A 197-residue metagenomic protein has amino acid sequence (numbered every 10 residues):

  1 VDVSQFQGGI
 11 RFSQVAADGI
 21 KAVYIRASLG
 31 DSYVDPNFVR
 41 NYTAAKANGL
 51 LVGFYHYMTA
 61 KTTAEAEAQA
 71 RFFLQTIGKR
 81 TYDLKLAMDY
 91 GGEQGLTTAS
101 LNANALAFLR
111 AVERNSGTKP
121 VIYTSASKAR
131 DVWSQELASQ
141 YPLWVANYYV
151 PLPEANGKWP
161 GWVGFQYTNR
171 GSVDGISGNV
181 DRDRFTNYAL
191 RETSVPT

Functional and structural regions predicted by a protein language model:
V1-A17, K21-T118: Substrate-binding cleft of extracellular glycoside hydrolase catalytic domains
V1-Q7, S134-T197: Functionally critical loop-and-helix segments that line ligand-binding/catalytic clefts of soluble enzyme domains
S32, K61, A129, L152 (+1 more regions): Flexible, glycine-rich phosphate/dinucleotide-binding loops and adjacent beta-alpha linkers at cofactor/substrate
S32-Y33, F54-Y57, G117-P120, L152 (+2 more regions): Short C-terminal domain-edge/linker segments immediately following a structured domain
A44-A45, T63-E65, L96-T97, T124-D131 (+2 more regions): Noncatalytic linker/hinge segments flanking ATPase motor cores
L84-K158: Catalytic domains of cell-wall/extracellular-matrix polysaccharide-remodeling enzymes, centered on de-N-acetylation
